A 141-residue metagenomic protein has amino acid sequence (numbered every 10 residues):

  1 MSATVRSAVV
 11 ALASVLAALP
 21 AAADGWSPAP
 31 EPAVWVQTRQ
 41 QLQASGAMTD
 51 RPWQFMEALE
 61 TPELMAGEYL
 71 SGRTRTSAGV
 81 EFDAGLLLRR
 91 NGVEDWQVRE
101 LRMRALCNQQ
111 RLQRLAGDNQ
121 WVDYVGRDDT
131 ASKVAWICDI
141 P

Functional and structural regions predicted by a protein language model:
M1-V9: Bacterial N-terminal signal peptides that target proteins for export
A18-A22: N-terminal signal peptide c-region/cleavage motif recognized by signal peptidases
A23-P141: N-terminal secretory-pathway/extracellular module detecting exported/lumenal segments and adjacent signal-anchor/first
